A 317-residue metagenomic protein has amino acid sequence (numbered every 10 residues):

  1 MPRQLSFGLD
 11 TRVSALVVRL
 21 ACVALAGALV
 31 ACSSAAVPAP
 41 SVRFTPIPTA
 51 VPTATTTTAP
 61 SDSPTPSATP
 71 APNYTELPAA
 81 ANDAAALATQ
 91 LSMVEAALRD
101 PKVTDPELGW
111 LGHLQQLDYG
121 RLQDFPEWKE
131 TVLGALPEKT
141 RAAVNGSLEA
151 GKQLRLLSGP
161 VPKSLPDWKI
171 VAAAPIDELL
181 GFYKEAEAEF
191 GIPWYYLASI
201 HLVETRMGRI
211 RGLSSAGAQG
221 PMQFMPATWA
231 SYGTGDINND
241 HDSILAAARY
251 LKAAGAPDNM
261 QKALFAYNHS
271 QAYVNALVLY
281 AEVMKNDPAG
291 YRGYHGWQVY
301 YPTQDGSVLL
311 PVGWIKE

Functional and structural regions predicted by a protein language model:
M1-E185, Q271, L279-E317: Cell-wall glycan-active module
A21, A218, D236: Generic anion/oxyanion-binding catalytic loop in active/binding sites
V103-P106, A216, K262: Surface-exposed, polar/charged faces of alpha-helical domains in mature secreted/periplasmic/lumenal proteins
E127-T131, G191-S199, G212, A256-Y267 (+1 more regions): Surface-exposed patches in mature extracellular/periplasmic domains of secreted proteins
A174-E189, Y195, G208, P221 (+1 more regions): Alpha-helical segment that forms one wall of the substrate-binding/catalytic cleft in peptidoglycan-active domains
V203-R206: Solvent-exposed coil/turn segments that connect beta secondary-structure elements in extracytoplasmic/periplasmic
R211-G217: Glycine- and aromatic-rich loop/turn segments at beta-sheet edges
